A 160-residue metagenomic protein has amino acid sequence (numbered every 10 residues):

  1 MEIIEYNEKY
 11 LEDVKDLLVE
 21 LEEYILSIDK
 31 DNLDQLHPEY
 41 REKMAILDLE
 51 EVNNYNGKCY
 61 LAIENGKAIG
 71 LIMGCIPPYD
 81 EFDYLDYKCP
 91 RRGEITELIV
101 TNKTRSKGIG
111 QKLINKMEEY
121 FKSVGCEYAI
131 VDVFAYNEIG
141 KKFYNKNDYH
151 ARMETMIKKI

Functional and structural regions predicted by a protein language model:
E2-I28: A short beta-loop-alpha structural element at the N-terminal edge of CoA-dependent acyl/N-acetyltransferase catalytic
E23-D48: Conserved GNAT-fold acetyl-CoA-binding loop/helix
I46-L61, E94: A short helix-loop-beta-strand connector motif used in the catalytic cores of GNAT acetyltransferases and, in some
L61, K67-I76, E94, I99: Conserved beta-strand in the GNAT
T104, G108-K116: Conserved acetyl-CoA pyrophosphate-binding loop and the N-cap/start of the following alpha-helix in GNAT-like
Q111, S123, A135-M153: Conserved active-site alpha-helix within GNAT-family acetyltransferase domains
I114, F121-D132: Conserved GNAT acetyl-CoA-binding A-motif
I130-G140, I157-I160: Conserved beta-strand-loop-alpha-helix junction that forms the acyl-donor binding cleft
